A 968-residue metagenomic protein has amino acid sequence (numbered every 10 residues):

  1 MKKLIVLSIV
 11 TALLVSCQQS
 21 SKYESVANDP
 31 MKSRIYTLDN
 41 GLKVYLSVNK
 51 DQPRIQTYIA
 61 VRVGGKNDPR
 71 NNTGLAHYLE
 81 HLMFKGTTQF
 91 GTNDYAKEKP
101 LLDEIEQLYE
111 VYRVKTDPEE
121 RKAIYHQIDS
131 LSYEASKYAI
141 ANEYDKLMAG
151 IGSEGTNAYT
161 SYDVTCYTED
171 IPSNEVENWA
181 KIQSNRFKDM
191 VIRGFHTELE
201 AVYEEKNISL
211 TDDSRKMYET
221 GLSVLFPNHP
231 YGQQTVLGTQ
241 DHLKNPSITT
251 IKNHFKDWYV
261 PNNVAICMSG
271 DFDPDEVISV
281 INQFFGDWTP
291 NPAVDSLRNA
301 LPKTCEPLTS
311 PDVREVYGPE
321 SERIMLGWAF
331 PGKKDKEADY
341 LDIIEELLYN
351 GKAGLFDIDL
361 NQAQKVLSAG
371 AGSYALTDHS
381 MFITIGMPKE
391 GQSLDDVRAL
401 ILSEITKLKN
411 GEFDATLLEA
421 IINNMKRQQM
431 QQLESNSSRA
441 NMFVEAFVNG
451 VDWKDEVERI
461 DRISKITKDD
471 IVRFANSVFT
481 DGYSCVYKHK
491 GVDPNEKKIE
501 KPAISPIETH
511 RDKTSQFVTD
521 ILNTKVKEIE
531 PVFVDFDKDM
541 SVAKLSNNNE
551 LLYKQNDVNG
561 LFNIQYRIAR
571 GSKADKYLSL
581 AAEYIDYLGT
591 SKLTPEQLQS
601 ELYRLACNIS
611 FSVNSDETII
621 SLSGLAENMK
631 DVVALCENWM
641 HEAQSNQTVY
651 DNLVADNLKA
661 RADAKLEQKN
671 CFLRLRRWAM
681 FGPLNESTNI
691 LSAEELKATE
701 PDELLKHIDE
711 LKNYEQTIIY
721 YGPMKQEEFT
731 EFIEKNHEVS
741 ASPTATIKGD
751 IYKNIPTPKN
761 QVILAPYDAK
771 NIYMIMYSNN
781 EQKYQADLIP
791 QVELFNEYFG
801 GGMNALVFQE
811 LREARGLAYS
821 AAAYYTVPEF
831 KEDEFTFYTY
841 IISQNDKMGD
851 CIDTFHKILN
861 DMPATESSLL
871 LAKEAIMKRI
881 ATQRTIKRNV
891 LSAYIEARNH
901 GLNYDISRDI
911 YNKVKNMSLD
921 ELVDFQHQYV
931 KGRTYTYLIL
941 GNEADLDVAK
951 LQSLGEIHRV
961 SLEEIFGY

Functional and structural regions predicted by a protein language model:
K2-S8: Sec-dependent signal peptide recognition, specifically the positively charged N-region followed immediately by
L7, S16-L46, D273-Y317, E322-R323 (+11 more regions): Proteolytic maturation boundary segments
S47, Q52-G65, G74-A76, T92-N185 (+16 more regions): M16 family metallopeptidases and their MPP-like homologs
L75-M83, A581, F795: Active-site His/Glu-centered metal-binding helix of metallohydrolases
V176-W179, P274-I278, K336, Q392-D396 (+5 more regions): Short, conserved charged micro-motifs
N185-I192, F284-P292, L402-F413, N638-S645 (+3 more regions): A common structural junction motif
G194-L199, D212-K216, T220-L222, G232-Q234 (+4 more regions): Hydrophobic, small-residue-rich alpha-helical packing segments that form membrane-like cores
